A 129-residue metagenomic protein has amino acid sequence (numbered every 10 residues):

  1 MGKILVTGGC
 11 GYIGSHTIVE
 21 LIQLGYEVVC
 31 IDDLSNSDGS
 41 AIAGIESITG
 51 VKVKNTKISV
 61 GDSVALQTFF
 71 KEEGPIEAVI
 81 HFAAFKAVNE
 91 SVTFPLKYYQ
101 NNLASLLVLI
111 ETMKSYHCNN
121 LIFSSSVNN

Functional and structural regions predicted by a protein language model:
M1-N129: N-terminal Rossmann-like NAD(P)+-binding domain of SDR-like oxidoreductases, especially those catalyzing
